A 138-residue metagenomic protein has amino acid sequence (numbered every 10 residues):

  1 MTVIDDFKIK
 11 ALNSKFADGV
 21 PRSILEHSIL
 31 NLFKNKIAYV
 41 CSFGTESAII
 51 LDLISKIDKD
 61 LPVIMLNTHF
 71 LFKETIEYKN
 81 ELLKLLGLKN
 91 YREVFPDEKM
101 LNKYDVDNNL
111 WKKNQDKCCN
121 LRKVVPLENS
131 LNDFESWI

Functional and structural regions predicted by a protein language model:
M1-I138: ATP-dependent adenylation/nucleotidyltransferase module used to activate substrates
